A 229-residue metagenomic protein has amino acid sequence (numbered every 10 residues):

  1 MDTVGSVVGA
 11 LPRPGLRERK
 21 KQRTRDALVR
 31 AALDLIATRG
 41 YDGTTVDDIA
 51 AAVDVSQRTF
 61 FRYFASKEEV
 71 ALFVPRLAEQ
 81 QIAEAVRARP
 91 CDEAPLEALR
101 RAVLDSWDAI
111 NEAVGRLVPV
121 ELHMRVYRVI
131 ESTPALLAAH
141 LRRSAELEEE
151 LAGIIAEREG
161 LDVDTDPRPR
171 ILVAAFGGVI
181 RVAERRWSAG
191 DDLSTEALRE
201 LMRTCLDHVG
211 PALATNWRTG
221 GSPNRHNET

Functional and structural regions predicted by a protein language model:
M1-R39, G43-V55: Basic, helix-initiating cap at the start of DNA-binding domains
M1-V8, E157, R185-T229: C-terminal peripheral helix-coil segments that are non-catalytic and often amphipathic
G15, R39-Y41, D54, F61-F73 (+1 more regions): HTH DNA-binding helix-turn interface
T24, A78, V103, R143-L147 (+2 more regions): Hydrophobic/aromatic residues within well-ordered alpha-helical segments
I36, T45-V46, K67, A71-A78 (+2 more regions): Amphipathic alpha-helical segments enriched in hydrophobic/aromatic and basic residues that form the DNA-contacting
Q80-V126: Hydrophobic alpha-helical connector segments
T133, A145-V173: Hydrophobic alpha-helical bundle segments that form small-molecule/ligand-binding pockets
P169-G177, R181, R199: Short, well-structured alpha-helical segments
